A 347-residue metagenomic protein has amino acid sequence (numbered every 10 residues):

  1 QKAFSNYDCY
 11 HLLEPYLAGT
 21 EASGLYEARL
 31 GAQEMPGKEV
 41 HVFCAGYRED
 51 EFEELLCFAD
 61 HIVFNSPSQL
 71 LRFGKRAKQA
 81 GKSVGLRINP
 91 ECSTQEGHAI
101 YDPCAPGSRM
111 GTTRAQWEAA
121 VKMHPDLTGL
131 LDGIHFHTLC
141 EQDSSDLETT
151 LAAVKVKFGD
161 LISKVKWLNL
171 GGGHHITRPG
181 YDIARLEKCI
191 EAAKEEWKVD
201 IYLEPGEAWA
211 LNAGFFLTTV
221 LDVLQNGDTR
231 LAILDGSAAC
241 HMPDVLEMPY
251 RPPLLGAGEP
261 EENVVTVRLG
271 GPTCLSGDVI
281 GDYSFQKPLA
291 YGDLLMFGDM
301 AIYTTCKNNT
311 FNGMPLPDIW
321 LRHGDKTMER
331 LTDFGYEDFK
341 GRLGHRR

Functional and structural regions predicted by a protein language model:
Q1, L86, G172, L203 (+1 more regions): Active-site flanking residues adjacent to catalytic metal/cofactor-binding acidic residues
Q1-W167, C189: Active-site-proximal beta-alpha core segment in soluble small-molecule metabolic enzymes
C92-T94, C140, I176, W209 (+1 more regions): Feature marks short, surface-exposed loop/turn motifs that line or immediately flank catalytic pockets and channel
H137-L139, L168-T177, P205-A208: Glycine-rich beta-strand-to-loop/alpha-helix junction loops that act as flexible
Q142, R178-Y181: Acidic-and-aromatic substrate-binding clefts and catalytic sites of carbohydrate-active enzymes
E148-A153, D182-K188, T218, S284: Charged helix-capping and loop-helix junction motifs
C189, D200-R347: Charged (often Lys/Glu-rich) extended helix/loop segments that serve as interaction or gating elements
E191-K194: Active-site neighborhood of glycoside hydrolase catalytic domains
